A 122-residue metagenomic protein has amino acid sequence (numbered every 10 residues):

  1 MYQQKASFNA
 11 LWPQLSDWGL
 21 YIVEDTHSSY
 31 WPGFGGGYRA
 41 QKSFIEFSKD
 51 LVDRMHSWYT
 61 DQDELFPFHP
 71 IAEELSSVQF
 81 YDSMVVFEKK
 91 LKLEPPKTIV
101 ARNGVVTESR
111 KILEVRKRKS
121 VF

Functional and structural regions predicted by a protein language model:
M1-F122: C-terminal substrate-binding/active-site "lid" region of AdoMet-derived donor-dependent transferases
